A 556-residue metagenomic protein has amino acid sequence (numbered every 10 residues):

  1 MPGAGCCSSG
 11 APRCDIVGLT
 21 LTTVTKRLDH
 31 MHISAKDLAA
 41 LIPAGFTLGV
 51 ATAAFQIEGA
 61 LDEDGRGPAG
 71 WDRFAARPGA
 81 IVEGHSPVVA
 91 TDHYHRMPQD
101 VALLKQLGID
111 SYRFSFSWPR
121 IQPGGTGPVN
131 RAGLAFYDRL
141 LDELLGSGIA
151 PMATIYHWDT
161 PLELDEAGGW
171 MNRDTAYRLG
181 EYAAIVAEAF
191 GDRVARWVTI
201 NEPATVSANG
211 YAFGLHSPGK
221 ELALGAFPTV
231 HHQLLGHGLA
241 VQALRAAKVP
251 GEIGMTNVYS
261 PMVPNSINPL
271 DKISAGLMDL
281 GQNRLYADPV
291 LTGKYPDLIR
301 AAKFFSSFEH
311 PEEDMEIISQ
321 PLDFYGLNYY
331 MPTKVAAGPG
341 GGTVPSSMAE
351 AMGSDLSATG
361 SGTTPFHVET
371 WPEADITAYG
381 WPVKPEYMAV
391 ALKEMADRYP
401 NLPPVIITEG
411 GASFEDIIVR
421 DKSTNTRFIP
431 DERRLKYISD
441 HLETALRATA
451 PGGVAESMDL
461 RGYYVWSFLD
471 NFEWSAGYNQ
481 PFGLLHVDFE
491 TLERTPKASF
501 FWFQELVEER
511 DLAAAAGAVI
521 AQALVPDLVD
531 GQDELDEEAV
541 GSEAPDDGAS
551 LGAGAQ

Functional and structural regions predicted by a protein language model:
C6-C7, C14: Cysteine-centered motifs
C14-H30: Short, Lys/Arg-enriched N-terminal segments with co-localized hydrophobic residues within the first ~10-30 amino acids
L28, H32-I81, K105, G124-T126 (+1 more regions): Active-site region of glycoside hydrolase catalytic domains
V82-H95: Active-site mouth loops of central-metabolism enzymes
R96-S117: Catalytic domains of carbohydrate-active enzymes, especially glycoside hydrolases
F116-V129: Glycine-rich, proline-tolerant flexible connector loops at the mouths of alpha/beta enzymes
A539-A544, A549-A555: Short linear motifs in low-complexity or flexible loops
